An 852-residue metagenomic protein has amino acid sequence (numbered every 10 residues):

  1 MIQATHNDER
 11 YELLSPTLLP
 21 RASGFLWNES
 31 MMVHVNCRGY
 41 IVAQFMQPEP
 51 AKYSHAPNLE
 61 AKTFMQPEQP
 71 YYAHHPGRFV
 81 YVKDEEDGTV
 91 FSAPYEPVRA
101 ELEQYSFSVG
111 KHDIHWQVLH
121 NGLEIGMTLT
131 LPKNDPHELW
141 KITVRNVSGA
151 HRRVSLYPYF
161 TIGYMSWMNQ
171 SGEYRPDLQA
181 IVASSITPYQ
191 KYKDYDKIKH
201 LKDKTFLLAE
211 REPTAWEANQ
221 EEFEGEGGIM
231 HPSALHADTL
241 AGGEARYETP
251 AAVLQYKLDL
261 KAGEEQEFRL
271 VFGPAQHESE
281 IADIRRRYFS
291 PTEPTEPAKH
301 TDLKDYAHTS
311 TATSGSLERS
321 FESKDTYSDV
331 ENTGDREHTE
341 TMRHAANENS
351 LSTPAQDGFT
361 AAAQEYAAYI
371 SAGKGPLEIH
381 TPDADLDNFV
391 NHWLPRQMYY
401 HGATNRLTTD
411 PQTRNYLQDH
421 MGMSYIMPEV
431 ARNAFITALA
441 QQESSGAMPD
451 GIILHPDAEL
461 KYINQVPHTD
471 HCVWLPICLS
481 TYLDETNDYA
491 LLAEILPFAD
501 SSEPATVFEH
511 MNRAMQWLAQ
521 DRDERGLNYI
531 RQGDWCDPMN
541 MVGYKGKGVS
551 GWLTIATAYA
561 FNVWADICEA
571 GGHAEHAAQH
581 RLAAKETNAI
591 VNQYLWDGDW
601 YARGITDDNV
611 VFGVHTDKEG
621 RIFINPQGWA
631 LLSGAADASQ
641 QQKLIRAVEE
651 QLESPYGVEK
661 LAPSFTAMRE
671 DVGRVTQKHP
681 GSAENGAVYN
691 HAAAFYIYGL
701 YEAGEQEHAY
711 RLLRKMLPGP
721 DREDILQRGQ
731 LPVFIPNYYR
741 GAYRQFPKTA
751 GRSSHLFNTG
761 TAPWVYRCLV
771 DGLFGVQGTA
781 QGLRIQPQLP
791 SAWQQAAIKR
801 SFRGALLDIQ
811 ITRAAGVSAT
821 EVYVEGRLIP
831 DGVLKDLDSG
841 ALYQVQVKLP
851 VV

Functional and structural regions predicted by a protein language model:
M1-D302, N347-N415, E429, T437 (+9 more regions): Anionic coordination/interaction segments
M1-P16, P20-S23, E29, E586 (+3 more regions): Carbohydrate-active enzyme catalytic cores, enriched for enzymes that act on polyanionic acidic polysaccharides
Y81-K83, Y416, M423-G526, S550-A558 (+5 more regions): Aromatic-rich carbohydrate-recognition surfaces in CAZymes
L156-I162, P449-D450, Y559-V672, R714 (+1 more regions): Catalytic cores of carbohydrate-active enzymes
E278-S279, E485-A499, V563-Q579, A703: Inter-helical turn/loop segments and adjacent helix faces that build the functional surface of alpha-helical bundle
T295-D305, G315, K324, G334 (+1 more regions): Short, low-complexity, charge-dense intrinsically disordered segments
A367, S371-I379, D383-L386, V390-N391 (+6 more regions): Aromatic-lined, polymer-binding surfaces characteristic of secreted/periplasmic polysaccharide-degrading enzymes
Q418, D450-D470, A499-A505, R525-V549 (+3 more regions): Carbohydrate-binding/catalytic loop surfaces
